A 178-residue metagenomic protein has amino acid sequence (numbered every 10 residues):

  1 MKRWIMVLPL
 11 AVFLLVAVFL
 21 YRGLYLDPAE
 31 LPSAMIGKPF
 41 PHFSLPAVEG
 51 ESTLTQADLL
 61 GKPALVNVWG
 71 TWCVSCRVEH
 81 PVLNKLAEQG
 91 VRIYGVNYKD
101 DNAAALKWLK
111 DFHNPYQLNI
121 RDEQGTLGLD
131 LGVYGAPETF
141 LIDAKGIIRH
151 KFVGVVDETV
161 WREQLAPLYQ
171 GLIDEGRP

Functional and structural regions predicted by a protein language model:
M1-P46, P178: N-terminal targeting signals for export/organelle localization
M6, K110-P115, D122-P178: Thiol/disulfide oxidoreductase modules built on the thioredoxin-like
H42, G90, Y116-Q117: A generic structural signal for alpha->beta connector loops
F43-L65: A short beta-strand-turn-helix
K62-A64, V68-W72, G135: Short pre-active-site segment immediately N-terminal to redox-active cysteine/selenocysteine motifs in thiol-based
L65-V66, I93, T139: Hydrophobic beta-strand anchors of alpha/beta hydrolase catalytic cores
T71-V78, E138: C-type cytochrome heme c attachment motif
R77-H113, E123-L129: Structural microenvironment flanking redox-active thiols in thiol-disulfide oxidoreductases
